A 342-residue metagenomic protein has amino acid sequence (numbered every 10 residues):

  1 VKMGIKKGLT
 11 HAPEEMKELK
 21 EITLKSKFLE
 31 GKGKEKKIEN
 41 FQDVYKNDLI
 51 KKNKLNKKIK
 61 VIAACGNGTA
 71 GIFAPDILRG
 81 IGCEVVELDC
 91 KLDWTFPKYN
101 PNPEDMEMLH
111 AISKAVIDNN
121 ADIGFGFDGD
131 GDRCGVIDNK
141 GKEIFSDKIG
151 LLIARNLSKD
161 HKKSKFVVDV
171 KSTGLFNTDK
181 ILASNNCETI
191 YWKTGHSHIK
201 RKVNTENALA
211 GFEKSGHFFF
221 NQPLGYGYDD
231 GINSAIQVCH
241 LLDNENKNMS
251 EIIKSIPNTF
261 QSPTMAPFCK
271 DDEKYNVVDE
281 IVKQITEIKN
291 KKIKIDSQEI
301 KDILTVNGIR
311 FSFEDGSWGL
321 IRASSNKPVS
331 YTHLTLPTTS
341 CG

Functional and structural regions predicted by a protein language model:
K2-K6, G135-N139, F219-N221: Short beta-strand-to-turn element immediately C-terminal to the catalytic PLP-Schiff-base lysine in fold type I
K2-N119: Gly/Ser/Thr-enriched, mixed-charge loops and adjacent short helices that form phosphate/oxyanion-binding elements
L9, M16-K51, K140-K214, F218-F220: Proline/glycine-rich low-complexity loops and linkers
G66-I72, G131-D132, S172-G174: Gly/Ser/Thr-rich loops at beta-strand to alpha-helix junctions that form or flank small-molecule/cofactor-binding
A74, I112, I153-L157, S234-L242: Buried hydrophobic packing segments
I123, H161-V329: Phosphate-binding and adjacent anionic-ligand microenvironments
T332-T338: Conserved small/polar residues in nucleotide/adenosyl-binding loops
